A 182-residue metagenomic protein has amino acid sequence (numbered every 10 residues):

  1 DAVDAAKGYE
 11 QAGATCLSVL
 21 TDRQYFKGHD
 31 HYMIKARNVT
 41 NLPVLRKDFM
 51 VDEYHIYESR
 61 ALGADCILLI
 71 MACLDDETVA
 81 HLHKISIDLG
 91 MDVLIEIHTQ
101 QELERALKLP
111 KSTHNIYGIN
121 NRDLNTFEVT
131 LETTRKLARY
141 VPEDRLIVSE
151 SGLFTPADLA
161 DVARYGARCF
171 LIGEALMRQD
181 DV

Functional and structural regions predicted by a protein language model:
D1-K47, E53, E58: Glycine-rich active-site/cofactor-binding loop and its immediate structural neighborhood
G13, V39-L42, A61-I67, I87-M91 (+3 more regions): Glycine-enriched alpha-helix->loop->beta-strand junction motifs that scaffold or abut catalytic
L17-F26, L42-D52, D65-D76, G90-L103 (+2 more regions): Catalytic beta/alpha-barrel core
K27-F49, A80-E96, L131-L146: Alpha-helix-loop-beta-strand connector modules within alpha/beta enzyme cores
V51-G63, Q100-S112, S149, L153-I172: Catalytic cores of alpha/beta
E58-T78, G118-T126, Y165-V182: Glycine-rich phosphate-binding active-site loops on the catalytic face of alpha/beta enzymes
N115-I172: Catalytic-face loop-and-helix region of soluble metabolic enzyme cores
